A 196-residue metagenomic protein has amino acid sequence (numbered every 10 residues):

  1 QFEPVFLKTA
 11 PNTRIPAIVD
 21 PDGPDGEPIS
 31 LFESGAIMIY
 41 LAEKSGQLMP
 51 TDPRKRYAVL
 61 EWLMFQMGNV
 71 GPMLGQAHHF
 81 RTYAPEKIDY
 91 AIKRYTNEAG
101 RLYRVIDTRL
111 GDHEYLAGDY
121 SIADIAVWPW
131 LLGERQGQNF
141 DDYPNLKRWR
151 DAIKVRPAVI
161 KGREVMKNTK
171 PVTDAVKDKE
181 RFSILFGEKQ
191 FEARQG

Functional and structural regions predicted by a protein language model:
Q1-K93, N97, D107, E192-G196: GST-like domain detector, emphasizing the conserved glutathione-binding G-site in the N-terminal thioredoxin-like
F2, A58, D124-A126, N145 (+1 more regions): Acidic, low-complexity intrinsically disordered regions
F2-E3, E134, R156, D178: Polar helix-capping/helix-linker motif
I15, P50, Y115-L116, G162 (+1 more regions): Secondary-structure boundary/capping residues
G23, E164-K167: Residues that form or immediately flank small-molecule/cofactor binding pockets and catalytic motifs
D52-K55, I106, Q138-F140, V172 (+1 more regions): Alpha-helical interaction segments
W62-P157, K161-E164, G196: GST-like fold's C-terminal all-alpha helical module
M166-G196: Acidic/histidine-enriched, glycine/proline-rich intrinsically disordered or flexible terminal extensions
